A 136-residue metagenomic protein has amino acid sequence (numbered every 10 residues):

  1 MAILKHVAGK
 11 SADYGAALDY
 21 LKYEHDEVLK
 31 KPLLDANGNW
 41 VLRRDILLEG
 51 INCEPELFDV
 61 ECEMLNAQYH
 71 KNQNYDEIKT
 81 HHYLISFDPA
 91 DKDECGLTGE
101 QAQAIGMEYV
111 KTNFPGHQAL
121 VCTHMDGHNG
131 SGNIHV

Functional and structural regions predicted by a protein language model:
M1-H135: N-terminal nicking endonuclease/strand-transfer module with a His-rich metal-binding environment and a catalytic Tyr
